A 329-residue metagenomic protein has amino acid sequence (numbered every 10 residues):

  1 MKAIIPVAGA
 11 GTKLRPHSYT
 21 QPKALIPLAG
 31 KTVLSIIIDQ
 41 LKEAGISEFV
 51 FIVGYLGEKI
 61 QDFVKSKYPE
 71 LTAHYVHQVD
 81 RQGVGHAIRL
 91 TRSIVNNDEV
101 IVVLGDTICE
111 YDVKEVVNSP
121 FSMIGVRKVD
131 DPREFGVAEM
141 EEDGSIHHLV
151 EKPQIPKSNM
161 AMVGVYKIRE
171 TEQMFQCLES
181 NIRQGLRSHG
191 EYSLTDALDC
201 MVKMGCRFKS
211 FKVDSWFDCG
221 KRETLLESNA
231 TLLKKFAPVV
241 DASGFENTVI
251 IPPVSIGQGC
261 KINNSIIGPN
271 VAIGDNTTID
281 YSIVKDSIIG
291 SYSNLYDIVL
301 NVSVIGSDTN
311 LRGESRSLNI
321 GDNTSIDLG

Functional and structural regions predicted by a protein language model:
K2-I5, K13, P27, K31-V103 (+4 more regions): Conserved N-terminal catalytic core of the sugar/cofactor nucleotidyltransferase
A10, D106-T107: Active-site metal-binding loops of divalent metal-dependent hydrolases
G11-P16, R133: Short N-terminal binding/cap micro-motifs at the start of the first secondary-structure element
L25, A138-M140, S210: A structural signal for short hydrophobic beta-strand segments in well-ordered beta-sheet cores
V50-G54, V126, I288, V304: Short internal beta-strands
V103, C109-E110, L295: Hydrophobic/aromatic residue at the end of a short beta strand that borders the catalytic acidic motif
I108-R183: Conserved core of the sugar-phosphate nucleotidyltransferase
E142, S180-G329: Left-handed beta-helix
